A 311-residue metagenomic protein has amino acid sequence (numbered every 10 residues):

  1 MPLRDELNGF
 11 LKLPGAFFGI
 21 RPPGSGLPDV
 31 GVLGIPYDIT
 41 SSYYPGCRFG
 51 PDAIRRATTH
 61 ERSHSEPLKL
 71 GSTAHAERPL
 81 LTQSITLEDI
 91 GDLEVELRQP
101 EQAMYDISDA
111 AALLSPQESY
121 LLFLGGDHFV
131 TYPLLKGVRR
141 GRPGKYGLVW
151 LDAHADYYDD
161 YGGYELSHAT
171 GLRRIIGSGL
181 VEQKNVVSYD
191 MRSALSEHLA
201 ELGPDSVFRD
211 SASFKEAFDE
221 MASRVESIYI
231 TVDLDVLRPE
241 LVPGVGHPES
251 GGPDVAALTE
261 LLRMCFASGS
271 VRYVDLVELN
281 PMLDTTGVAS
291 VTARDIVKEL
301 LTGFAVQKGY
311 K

Functional and structural regions predicted by a protein language model:
P2-K311: Conserved alpha-helical scaffold segments that buttress catalytic/binding sites
